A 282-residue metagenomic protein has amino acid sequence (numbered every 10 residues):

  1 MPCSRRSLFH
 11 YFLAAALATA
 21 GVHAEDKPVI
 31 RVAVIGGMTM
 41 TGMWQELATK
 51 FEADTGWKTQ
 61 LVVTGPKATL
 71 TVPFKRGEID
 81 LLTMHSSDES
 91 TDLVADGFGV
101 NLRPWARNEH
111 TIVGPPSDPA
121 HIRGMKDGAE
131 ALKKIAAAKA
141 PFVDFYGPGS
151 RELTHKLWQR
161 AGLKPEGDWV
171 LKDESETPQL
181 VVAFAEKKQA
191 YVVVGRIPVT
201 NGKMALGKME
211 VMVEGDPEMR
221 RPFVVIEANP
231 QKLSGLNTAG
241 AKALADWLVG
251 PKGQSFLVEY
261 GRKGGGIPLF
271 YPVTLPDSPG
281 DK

Functional and structural regions predicted by a protein language model:
M1-C3, A20-E25, K282: Basic/polar N-terminal segments that are highly enriched at the extreme N-terminus, encompassing both cleavable
R5-F9: N-terminal export leaders
H10-A20: Bacterial N-terminal signal peptides
A14, V100, A129-L132: Short, charged beta->alpha transition segments
E25-K58, V63, V72-K75, S87 (+3 more regions): Exported/periplasmic ABC-transporter solute-binding proteins
T71-S86, S90-R107: Short beta-strand-centered segments that line the small-molecule binding cleft or hinge of alpha/beta clamshell
I112: Serine endopeptidase catalytic core focused on the charge-relay Asp
